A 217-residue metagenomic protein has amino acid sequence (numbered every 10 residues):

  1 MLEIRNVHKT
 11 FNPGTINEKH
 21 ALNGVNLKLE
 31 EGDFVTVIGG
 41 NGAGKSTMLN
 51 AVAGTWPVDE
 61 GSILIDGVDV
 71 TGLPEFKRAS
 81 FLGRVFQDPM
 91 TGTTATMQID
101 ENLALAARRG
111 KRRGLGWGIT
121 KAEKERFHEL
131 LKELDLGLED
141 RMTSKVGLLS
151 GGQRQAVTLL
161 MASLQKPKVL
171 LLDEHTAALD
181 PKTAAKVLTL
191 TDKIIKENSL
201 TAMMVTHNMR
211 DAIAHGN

Functional and structural regions predicted by a protein language model:
M1, T10-G24, P74: A short, flexible loop at the N-terminus of ABC-type nucleotide-binding domains that lies
T15, K19, D69-G83, R113-G116 (+1 more regions): ABC ATPase NBD coupling module
I38-G40: The feature captures the beta-strand-to-loop junction immediately N-terminal to the Walker
A53: Helix-to-loop junction immediately C-terminal to a conserved catalytic motif
G61-V68: Conserved ABC transporter NBD signature motif
A162-S163: ABC ATPase C-loop
L170-D173: Catalytic Walker B motif of ABC-type/P-loop ATPase nucleotide-binding domains
T206-H207: H-loop/switch region of ABC-family ATPase nucleotide-binding domains
